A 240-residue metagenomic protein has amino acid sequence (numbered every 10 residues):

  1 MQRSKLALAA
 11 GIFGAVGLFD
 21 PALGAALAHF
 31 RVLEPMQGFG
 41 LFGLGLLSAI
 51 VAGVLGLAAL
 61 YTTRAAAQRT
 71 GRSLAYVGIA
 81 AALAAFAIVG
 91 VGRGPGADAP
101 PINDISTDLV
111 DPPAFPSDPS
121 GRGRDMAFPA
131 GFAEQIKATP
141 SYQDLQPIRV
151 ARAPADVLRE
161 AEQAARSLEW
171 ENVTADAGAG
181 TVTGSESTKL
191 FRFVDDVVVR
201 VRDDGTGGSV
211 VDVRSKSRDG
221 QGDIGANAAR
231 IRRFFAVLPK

Functional and structural regions predicted by a protein language model:
M1-L57: Hydrophobic alpha-helical segments
K5-A9, T70-A82: Interfacial segments of alpha-helical transmembrane regions
A22-G38, G56, Y61-L74, V89-K240: Ser/Thr-rich, low-complexity intrinsically disordered terminal regions
L83-I88: A contiguous, mid-protein "functional segment" used to position or interact with cofactors/ions or partner subunits
